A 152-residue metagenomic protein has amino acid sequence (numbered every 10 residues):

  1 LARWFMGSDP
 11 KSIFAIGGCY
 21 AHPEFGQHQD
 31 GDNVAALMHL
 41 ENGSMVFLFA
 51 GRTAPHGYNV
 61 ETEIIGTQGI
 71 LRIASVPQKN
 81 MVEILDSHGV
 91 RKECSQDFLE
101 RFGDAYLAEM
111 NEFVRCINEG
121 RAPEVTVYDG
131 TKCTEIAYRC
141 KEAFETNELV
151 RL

Functional and structural regions predicted by a protein language model:
L1, D9, V60, E109-E112: Hydrophobic alpha-helical segments typical of transmembrane helices and their membrane-interface/capping positions
L1-M45, G51-H56, Y128-T131: Rossmann-like dinucleotide-binding domain that binds NAD(P)(H)
D9, N42-S44, T67-I70, V90 (+2 more regions): Short acidic/polar mixed-charge low-complexity motifs
E41, R115-L152: C-terminal helix-rich "cap/oligomerization" subdomain common to oxidoreductases
G43, I64, M110-F113, G130: Non-catalytic, hydrophobic alpha-helical segments
T62, Q78-V90: Short polybasic amphipathic segments
M81, L107-N111, A137-Y138: A general structural signal for well-ordered alpha-helical segments in protein cores
F98-M110, V125: Active-site loop of classical SDR/Rossmann-like NAD(P)-dependent oxidoreductases, centered on the catalytic Tyr-X3-Lys
